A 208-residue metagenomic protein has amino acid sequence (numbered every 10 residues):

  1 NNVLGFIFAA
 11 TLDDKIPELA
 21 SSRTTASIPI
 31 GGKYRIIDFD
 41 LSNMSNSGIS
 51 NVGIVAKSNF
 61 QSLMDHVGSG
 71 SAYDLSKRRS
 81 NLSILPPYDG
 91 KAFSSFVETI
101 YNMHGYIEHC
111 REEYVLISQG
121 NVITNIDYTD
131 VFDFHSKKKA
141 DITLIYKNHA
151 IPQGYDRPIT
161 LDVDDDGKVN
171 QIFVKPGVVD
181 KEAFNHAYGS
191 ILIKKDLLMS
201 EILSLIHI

Functional and structural regions predicted by a protein language model:
N1-I206: Unchanged
